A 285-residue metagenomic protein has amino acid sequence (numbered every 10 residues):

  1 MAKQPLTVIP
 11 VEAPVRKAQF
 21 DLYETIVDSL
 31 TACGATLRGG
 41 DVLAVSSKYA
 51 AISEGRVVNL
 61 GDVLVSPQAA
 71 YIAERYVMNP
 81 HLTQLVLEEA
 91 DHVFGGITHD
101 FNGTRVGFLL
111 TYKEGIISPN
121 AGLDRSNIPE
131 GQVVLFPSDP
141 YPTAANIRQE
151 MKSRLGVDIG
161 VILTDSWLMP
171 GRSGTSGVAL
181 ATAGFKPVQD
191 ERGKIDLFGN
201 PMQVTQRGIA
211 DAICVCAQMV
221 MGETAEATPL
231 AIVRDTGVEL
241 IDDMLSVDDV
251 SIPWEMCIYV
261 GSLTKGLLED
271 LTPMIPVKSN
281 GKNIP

Functional and structural regions predicted by a protein language model:
M1-P285: N-terminal and secondary-structure boundary signal
